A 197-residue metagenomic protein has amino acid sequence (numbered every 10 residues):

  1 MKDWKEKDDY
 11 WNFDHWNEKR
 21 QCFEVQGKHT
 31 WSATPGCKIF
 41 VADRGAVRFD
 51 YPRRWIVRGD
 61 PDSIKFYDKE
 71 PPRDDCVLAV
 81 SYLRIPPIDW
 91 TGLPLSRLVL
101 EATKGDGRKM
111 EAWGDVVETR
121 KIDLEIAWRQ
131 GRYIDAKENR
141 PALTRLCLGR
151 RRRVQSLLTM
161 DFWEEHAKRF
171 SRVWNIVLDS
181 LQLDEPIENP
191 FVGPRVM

Functional and structural regions predicted by a protein language model:
M1-I126, D135-A142, R151-M197: N-terminal targeting sequences that direct proteins away from the cytosol to non-cytosolic compartments
R129-G131: PAS and PAS-like sensory modules
